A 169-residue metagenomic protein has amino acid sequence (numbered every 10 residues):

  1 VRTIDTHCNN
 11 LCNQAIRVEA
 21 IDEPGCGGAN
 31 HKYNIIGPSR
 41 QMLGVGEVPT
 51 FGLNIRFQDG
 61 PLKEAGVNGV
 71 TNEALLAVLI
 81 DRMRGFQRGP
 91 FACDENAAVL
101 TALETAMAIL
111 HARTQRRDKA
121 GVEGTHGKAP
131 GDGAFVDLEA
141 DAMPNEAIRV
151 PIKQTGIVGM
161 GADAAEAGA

Functional and structural regions predicted by a protein language model:
V1-I4, D94, E123, K153: A detector of low-complexity, intrinsically disordered, Ser/Thr/Gly/Pro/Ala-rich segments
V1-M42: Short, charged/polar N-terminal "headpieces" of proteins
I21, R113-G131, F135, G161: Signature of extracytoplasmic/envelope-associated structural regions
G28-H31, R40, E47-P49, G127-P130 (+2 more regions): Polar low-complexity intrinsically disordered regions enriched in Ser/Thr and small residues
N30-F86: A short, structured beta-strand/loop element
G46-E47, A98, G168: Acidic/polar, glycine-rich intrinsically disordered N-terminal extensions of enzymes
D81, F86-G124: Short, compact, well-ordered microdomains
D132-A169: Long, low-complexity intrinsically disordered regions enriched in Ser/Thr, Asp/Glu, Pro/Gly
